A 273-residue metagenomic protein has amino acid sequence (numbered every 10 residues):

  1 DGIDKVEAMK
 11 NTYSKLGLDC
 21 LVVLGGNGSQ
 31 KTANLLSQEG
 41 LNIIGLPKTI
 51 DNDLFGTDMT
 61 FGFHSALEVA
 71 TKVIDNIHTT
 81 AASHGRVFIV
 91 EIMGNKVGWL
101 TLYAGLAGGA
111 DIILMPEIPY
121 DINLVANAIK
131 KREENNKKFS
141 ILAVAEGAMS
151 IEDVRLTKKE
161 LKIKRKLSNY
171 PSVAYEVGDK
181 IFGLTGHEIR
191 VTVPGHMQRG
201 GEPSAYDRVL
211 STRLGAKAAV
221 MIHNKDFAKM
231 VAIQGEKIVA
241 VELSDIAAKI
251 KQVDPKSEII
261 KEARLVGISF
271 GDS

Functional and structural regions predicted by a protein language model:
D1-I43: N-terminal glycine-rich phosphate/adenylate-binding segment common to multiple enzyme folds
T12, C20-G25, A33-L35, F63-H84 (+1 more regions): Accessory alpha-helical/coil subdomains and C-terminal extensions that flank or cap enzyme catalytic cores
G26-S29, L41, L46-D53, E117-P119 (+3 more regions): Short, ordered loop/turn segments at secondary-structure junctions
E39-N76: Glycine/threonine-rich beta-strand-loop-alpha-helix active-site module that forms ligand/phosphate-binding
V154-T157, G201-V209, V241-A248: Short glycine/threonine-rich loop-to-helix capping motif typified by GTGT followed within a few residues by an Asp-Pro
K159-P171, E188, M197-G215, A219-H223 (+1 more regions): Catalytic, metal-anchored helix/loop core of enzyme active sites in primary metabolism
E176, V231-S273: Phosphate-binding loop/pocket of nucleotide- and phosphate-handling active sites
